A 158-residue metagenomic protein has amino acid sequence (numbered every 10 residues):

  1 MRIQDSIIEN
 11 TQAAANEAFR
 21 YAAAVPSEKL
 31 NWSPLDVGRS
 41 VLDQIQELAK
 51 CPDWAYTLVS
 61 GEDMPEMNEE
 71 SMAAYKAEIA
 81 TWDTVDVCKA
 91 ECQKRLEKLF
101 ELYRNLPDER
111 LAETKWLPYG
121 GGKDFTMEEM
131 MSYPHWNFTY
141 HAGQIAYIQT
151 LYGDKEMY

Functional and structural regions predicted by a protein language model:
M1-D5: Basic/polar N-terminal segments that are highly enriched at the extreme N-terminus, encompassing both cleavable
S6-E9, P107-D108: Short linear motifs at secondary-structure transitions and domain/linker junctions
I8-Q12, N16-F19, K29-Y75, L117-Y158: Short, contiguous alpha-helical
K76-K115, E129-T139: Acidic/histidine-rich alpha-helical segments that form the ligand environment of transition-metal centers
